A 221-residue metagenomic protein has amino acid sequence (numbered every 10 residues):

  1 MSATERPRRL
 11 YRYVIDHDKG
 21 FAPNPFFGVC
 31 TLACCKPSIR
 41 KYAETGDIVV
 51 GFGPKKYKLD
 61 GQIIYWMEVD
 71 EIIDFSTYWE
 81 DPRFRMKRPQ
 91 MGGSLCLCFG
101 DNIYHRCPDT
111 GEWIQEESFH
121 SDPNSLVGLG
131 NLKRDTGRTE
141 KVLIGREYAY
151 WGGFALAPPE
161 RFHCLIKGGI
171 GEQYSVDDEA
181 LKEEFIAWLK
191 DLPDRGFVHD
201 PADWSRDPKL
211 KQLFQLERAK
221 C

Functional and structural regions predicted by a protein language model:
M1-G61: Short N-terminal edge-element motif at the start of the domain
M1-R6, K36, S76-C221: Contiguous surface segments at macromolecular interaction interfaces
Y11-Y13, F52, Y65, Y78 (+2 more regions): Aromatic side chains
I48, G61-I72: Short beta-strand-centered aromatic/proline hotspots
K55, I73, F154: Short, flexible active-site-adjacent loop segments at beta-strand->alpha-helix junctions, enriched in small/polar
K58-L59, D74-T77: Eukaryotic short linear interaction motifs
